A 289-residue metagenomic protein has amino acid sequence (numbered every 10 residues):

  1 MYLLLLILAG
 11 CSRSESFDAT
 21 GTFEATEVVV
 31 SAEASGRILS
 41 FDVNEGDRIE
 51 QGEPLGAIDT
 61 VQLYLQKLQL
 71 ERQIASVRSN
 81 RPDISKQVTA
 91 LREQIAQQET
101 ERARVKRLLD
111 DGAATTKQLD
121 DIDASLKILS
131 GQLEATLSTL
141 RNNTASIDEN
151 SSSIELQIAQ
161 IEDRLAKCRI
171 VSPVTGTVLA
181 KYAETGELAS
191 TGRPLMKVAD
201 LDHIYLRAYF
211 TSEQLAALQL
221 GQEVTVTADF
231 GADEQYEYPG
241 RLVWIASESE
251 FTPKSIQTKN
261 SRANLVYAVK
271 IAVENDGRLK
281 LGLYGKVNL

Functional and structural regions predicted by a protein language model:
I7-G10: C-terminal motif of bacterial Sec signal peptides marking the signal peptidase cleavage site
S16-D18, A25, E33, N44 (+7 more regions): Extracytoplasmic
S16-D18, L65-N80, K86, E93 (+1 more regions): Extended amphipathic alpha-helical segments
S16-N80, D111-Q118, K181-E184, T211-E213 (+3 more regions): Long, amphipathic coiled-coil "stalk"/hairpin helices in large membrane-associated assemblies
T22-F23, L39-N44, R48-P54, Q160-R164 (+3 more regions): Surface-exposed patches in structured soluble domains
S31, E248-K259: Short, solvent-exposed secondary-structure boundary/capping segments
I84-T100, K106, D110-T116, I147-S151: Extended alpha-helical coiled-coil "stalk/arm" regions that act as elongated linkers or oligomerization scaffolds
F210-P239, A263-V287: Surface-exposed connector loops and short turns at secondary-structure junctions
